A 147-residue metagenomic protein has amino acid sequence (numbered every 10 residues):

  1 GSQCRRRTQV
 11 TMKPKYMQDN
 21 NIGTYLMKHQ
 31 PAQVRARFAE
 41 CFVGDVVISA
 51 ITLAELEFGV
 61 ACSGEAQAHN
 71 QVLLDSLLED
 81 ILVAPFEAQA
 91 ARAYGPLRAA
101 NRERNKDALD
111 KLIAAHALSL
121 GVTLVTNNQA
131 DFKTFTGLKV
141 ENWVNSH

Functional and structural regions predicted by a protein language model:
G1-I48, V60-S76, S146-H147: Short, well-structured N-terminal submotif of metal-dependent ribonuclease cores
S2-P14, D80-V125: Active-site neighborhoods of divalent-metal-dependent phosphate/nucleic-acid chemistry enzymes
D19-N20, V34, L56, Y94 (+3 more regions): Generic structural signal for small/hydrophobic residues in well-ordered secondary structure, especially within
A50-L53, Q71-L74, A91, D110: A general structural signal for well-ordered alpha-helical segments in protein cores
E57, D75-L78, G95: Amphipathic alpha-helical segments within well-ordered protein domains
A84-F86, E141-N145: Short acidic-hydrophobic, aromatic-tinged amphipathic segments that line or gate anion-handling sites
N127-D131: C-terminal structural segments of small proteins and small subunits
